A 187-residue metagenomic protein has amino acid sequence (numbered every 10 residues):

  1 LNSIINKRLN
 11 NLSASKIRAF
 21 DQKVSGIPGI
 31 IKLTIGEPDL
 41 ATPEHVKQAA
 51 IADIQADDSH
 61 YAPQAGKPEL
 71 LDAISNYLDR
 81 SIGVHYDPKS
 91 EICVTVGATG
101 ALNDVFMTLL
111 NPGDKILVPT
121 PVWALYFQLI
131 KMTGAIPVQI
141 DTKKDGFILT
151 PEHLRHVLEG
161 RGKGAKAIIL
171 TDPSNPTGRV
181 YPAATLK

Functional and structural regions predicted by a protein language model:
L1-L9: Generic N-terminal amphipathic, Lys/Arg-enriched alpha-helix
R8-G97, D104: N-terminal small-domain helix-loop-helix segment of the aminotransferase-like
A41-P43, L102, Y126-F127, T177-G178: Glycine/Thr-rich phosphate-binding loops of Rossmann-like dinucleotide-binding domains
T108-I130: Conserved PLP-anchoring active-site segment centered on the Schiff-base-forming lysine
K115, I136, K166-A167: Structural signature of beta-strand start/N-cap positions in the alpha/beta core of ABC transporter nucleotide-binding
T120, Q139-K143: Short beta->alpha connector loops at strand-helix junctions that form conserved, small/polar/Pro-enriched
K131-V138: A short helix-loop-beta submotif of the ANL/AMP-binding
T142-K187: Active-site phosphate-binding strand-loop segment of PLP-dependent enzymes
